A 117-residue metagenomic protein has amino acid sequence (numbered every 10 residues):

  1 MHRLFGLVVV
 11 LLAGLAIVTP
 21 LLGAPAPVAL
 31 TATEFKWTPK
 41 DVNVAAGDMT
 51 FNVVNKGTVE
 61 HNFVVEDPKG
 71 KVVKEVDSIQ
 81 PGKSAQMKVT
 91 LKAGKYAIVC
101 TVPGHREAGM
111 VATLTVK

Functional and structural regions predicted by a protein language model:
M1-G6: Positively charged n-region of N-terminal signal peptides that target proteins for export
V8-P20: Bacterial N-terminal signal peptides
P25-A46: N-terminal edge beta-strand
A29, K36, I79-K117: Extracellular/periplasmic metallocenter environments
D41-V59, Q86-A93, A97: Beta-strand cores of secreted/periplasmic/IMS beta-sandwich domains, seen most often in copper-related folds
N62-E66: Beta-strand signatures of extracellular beta-sandwich domains
D67-K69, R106: Solvent-exposed strand-loop boundary residues in beta-sheet-rich modules
G70-V76: Surface-exposed loop/edge segments in extracytoplasmic proteins
